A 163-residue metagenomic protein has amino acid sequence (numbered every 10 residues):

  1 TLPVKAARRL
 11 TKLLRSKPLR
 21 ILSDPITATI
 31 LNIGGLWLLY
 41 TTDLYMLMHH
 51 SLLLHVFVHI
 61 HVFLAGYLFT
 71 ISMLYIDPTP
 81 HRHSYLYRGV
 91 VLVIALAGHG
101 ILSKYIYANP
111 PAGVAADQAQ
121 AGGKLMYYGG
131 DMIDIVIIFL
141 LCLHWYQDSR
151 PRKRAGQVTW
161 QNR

Functional and structural regions predicted by a protein language model:
T1-R163: Alpha-helical membrane segments of multi-pass proteins
